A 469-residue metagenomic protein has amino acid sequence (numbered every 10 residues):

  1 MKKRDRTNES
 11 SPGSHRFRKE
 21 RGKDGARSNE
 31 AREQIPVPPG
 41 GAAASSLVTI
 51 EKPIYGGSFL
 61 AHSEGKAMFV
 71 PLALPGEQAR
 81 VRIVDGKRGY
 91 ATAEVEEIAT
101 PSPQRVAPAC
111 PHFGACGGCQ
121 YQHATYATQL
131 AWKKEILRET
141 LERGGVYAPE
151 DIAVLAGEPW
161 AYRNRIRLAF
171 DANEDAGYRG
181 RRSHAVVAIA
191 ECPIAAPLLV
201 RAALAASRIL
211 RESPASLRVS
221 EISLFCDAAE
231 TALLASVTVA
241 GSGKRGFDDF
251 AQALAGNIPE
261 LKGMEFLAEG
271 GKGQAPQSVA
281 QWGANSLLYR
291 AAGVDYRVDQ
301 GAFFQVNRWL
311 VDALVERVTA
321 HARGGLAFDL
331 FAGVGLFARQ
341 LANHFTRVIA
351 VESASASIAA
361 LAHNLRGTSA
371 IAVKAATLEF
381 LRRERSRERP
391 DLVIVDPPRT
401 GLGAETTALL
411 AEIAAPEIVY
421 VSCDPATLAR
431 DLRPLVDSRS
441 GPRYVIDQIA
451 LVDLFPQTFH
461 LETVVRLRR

Functional and structural regions predicted by a protein language model:
M1-H112: Terminal RNA-binding accessory module
K2-E30, Q34-A44, E212, S242-R469: Rossmann-like S-adenosyl-L-methionine
F59-E64, G177-R181, L361: Short, acidic/hydrophobic/Gly-rich beta-strand patch recurrent on exposed beta strands that often constitutes part
A73, R82-G86, A169-D171, F225-A229 (+1 more regions): Short beta-strand micro-motifs enriched in acidic
E96-P108, G114-V219: Extended interfacial segments that mediate partner engagement and assembly in macromolecular machines
I152-P159, I222-F225, G270-K272, A450-L454: Short, solvent-exposed loop/turn elements at beta->coil junctions and helix N-caps that rim active or binding pockets
W160-N164, A229-T231, F459-H460: A short, glycine/Asx- and small/polar-enriched loop/turn that sits immediately N-terminal to a beta-strand
V186-S220, C226-E230, G241-E265: Internal alpha/beta scaffold segment
